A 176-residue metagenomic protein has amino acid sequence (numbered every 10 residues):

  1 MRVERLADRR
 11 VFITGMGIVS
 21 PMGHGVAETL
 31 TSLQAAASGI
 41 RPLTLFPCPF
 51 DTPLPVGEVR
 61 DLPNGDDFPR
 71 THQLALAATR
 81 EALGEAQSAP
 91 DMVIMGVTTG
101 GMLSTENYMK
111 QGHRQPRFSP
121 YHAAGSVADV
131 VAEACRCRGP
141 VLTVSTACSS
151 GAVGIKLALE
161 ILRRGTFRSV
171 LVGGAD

Functional and structural regions predicted by a protein language model:
M1-V141, E160-R163: Conserved "HGTGT" condensation-loop signature of ketosynthase/thiolase-family condensing enzymes that catalyze
D8, V144, F167-S169: A generic hydrophobic-helix recognition signal that picks specific residues within alpha-helical hydrophobic
G96, S145, G173: Conserved residues at the C-terminal ends of beta-strands
C148: Functionally engaged cysteine thiol sites
G151: Short conserved active-site loop signatures built around small residues
G154: Active-site histidine-anchored catalytic micro-motif
L157: Internal active-site segments that recognize and position negatively charged phosphoryl groups and nucleotide moieties
R168-D176: Acyl-CoA/ACP chain-elongation machinery
